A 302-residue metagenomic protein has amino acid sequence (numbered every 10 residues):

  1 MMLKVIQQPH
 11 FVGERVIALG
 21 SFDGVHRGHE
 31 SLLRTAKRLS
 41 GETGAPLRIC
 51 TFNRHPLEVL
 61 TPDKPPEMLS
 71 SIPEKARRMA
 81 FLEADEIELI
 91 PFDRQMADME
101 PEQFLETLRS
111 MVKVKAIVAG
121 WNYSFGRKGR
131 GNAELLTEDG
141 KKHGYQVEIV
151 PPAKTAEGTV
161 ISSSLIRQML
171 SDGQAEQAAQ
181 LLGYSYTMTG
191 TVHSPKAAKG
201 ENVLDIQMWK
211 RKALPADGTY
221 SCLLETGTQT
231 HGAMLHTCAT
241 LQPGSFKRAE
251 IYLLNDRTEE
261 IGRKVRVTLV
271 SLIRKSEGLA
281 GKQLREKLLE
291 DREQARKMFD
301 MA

Functional and structural regions predicted by a protein language model:
Q8-S71: N-terminal catalytic cores of NTP/NDP-binding nucleotidyl/phosphoryl-transfer enzymes
H26, M79, I117, A178 (+2 more regions): Residue-level signal for inorganic ion chemistry
E67-K75, D98-L105: Glycine-rich, highly charged phosphate/nucleotide-binding loops
E74-E88: A glycine-rich helix N-cap at a beta->alpha junction
I90, R94-Q177: Contiguous mid-protein beta-loop-alpha structural module that forms a pocket-lining wall or clamp of enzyme active
G140-H236: Glycine-rich, Lys/Arg-enriched anion-binding loops that position phosphate/diphosphate groups for phosphoryl
H193-A302: Phosphate/ribose-recognition catalytic cores of enzymes acting on nucleotide-derived substrates
